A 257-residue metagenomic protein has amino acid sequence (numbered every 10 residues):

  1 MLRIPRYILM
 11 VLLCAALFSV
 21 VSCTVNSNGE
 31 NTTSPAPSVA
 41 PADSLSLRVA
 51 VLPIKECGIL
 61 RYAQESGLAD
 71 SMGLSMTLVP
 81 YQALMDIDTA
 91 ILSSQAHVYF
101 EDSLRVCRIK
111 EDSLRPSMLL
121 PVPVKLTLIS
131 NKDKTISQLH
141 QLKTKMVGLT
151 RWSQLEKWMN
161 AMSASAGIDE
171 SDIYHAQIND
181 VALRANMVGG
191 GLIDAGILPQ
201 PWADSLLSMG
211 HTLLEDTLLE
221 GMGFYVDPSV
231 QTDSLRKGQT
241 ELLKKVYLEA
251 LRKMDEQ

Functional and structural regions predicted by a protein language model:
M1-M10: Bacterial N-terminal signal peptides that target proteins for export
S19-S22: C-terminal motif of bacterial Sec signal peptides marking the signal peptidase cleavage site
T24-S27: Bacterial signal peptide processing site
A36-I168, Y174-Q177, M187, D194-L198 (+1 more regions): Short, glycine-/small- and polar/acidic-enriched structural segments that line small-molecule recognition paths
S103-L104, H175-Q257: Pocket-lining segment of extracytoplasmic ligand-binding domains
